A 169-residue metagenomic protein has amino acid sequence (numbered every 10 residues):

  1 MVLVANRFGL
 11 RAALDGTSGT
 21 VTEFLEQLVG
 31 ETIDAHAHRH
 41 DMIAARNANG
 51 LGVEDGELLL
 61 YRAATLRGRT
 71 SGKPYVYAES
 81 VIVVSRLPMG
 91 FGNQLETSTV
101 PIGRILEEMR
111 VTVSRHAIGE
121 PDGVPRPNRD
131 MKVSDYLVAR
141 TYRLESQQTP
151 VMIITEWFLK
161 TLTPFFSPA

Functional and structural regions predicted by a protein language model:
M1-T141, E145-A169: N-terminal domain-onset segments
